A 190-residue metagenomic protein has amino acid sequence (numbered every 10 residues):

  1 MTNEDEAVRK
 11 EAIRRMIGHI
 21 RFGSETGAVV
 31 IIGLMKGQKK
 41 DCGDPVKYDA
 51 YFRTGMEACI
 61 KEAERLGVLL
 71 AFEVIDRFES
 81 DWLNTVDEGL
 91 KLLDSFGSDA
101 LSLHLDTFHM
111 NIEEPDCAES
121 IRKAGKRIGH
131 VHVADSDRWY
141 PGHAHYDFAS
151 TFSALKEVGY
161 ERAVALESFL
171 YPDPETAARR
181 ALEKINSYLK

Functional and structural regions predicted by a protein language model:
M1-S102, E114: Active-site acidic/histidine proton-transfer and metal-coordination neighborhood in alpha/beta enzyme cores
V29, E57, L83-L105, H109-K190: Histidine-acidic metal/acid-base catalytic patches
